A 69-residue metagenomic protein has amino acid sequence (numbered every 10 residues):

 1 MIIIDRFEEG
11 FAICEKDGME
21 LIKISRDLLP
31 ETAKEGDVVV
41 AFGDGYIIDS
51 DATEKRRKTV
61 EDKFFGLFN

Functional and structural regions predicted by a protein language model:
M1-F7: Structural detector for short beta-strands of small beta-barrel domains
G10-I13: Short aromatic-glycine-enriched beta-strand elements
K16-I24: Short, structured beta-strand/loop micro-motifs enriched in basic residues and often containing a Trp
F42-I48: Short, charged beta-turn/beta-strand-edge "cap" motif at the junction between a beta-strand and an adjacent loop
I48-L67: Short, compositionally biased
